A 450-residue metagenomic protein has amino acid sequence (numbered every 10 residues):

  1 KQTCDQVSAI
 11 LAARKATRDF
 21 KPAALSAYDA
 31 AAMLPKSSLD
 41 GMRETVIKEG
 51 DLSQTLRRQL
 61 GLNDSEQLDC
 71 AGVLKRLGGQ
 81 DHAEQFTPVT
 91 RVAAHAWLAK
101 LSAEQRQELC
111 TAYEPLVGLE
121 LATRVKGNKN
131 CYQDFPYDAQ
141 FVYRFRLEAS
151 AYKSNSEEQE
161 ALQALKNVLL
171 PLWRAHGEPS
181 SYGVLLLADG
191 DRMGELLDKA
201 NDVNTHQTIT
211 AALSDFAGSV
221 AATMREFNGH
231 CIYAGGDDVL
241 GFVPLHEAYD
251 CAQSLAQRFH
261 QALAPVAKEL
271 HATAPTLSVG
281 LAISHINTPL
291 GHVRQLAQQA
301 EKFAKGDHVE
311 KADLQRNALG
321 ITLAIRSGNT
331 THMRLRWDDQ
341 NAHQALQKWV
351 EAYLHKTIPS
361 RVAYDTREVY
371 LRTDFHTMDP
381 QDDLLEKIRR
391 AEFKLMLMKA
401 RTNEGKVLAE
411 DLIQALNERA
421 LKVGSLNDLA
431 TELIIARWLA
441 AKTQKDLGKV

Functional and structural regions predicted by a protein language model:
K1-V450: Regulatory and interdomain segments flanking nucleotide-handling catalytic cores in signaling/defense enzymes
